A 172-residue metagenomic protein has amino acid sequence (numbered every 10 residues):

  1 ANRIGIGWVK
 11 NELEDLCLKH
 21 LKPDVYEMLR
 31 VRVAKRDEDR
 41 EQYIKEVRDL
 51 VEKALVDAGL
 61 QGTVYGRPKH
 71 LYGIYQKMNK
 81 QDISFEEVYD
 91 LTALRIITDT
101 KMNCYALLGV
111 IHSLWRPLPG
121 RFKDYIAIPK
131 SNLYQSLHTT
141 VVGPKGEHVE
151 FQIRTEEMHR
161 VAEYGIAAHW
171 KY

Functional and structural regions predicted by a protein language model:
A1-Y172: Nucleic-acid processing machinery
